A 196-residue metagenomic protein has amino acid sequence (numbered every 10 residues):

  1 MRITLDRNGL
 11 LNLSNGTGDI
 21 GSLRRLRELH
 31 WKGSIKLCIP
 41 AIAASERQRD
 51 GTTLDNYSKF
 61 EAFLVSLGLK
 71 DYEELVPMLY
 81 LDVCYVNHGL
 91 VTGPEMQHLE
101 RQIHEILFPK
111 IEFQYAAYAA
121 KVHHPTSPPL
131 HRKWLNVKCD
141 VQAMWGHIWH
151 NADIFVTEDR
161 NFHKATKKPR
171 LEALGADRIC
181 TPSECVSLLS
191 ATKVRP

Functional and structural regions predicted by a protein language model:
M1-H150, R160-P196: Active-site-proximal, substrate-binding regions of enzyme catalytic domains and RNA-binding/basic surfaces
